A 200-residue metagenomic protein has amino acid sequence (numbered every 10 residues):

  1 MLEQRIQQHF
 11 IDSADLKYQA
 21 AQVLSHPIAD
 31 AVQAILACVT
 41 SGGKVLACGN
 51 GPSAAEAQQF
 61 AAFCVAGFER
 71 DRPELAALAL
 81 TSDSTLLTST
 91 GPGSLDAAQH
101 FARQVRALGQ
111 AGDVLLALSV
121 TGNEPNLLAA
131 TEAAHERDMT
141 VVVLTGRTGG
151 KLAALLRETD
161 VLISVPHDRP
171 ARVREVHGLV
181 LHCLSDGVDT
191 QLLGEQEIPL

Functional and structural regions predicted by a protein language model:
M1-V23: Generic N-terminal amphipathic, Lys/Arg-enriched alpha-helix
A34-G109: Glycine-rich, small/polar surface segments that engage phosphate groups of diverse ligands
S53-Q58, N123-A130, L152: Short glycine/serine/threonine-rich phosphate/pyrophosphate-binding segments that cradle anionic phosphate groups
T81, S119, T145, L162-A171: Short beta->alpha connector loops at strand-helix junctions that form conserved, small/polar/Pro-enriched
S94-E132: Internal catalytic-core helix/loop-beta-alpha segment that presents or stabilizes conserved functional determinants
A107, P170-L200: A charged, well-structured terminal subsegment
L144-T159: Short, glycine/polar-rich helix-capping loops at beta-to-alpha or helix-loop-helix junctions that flank or form
